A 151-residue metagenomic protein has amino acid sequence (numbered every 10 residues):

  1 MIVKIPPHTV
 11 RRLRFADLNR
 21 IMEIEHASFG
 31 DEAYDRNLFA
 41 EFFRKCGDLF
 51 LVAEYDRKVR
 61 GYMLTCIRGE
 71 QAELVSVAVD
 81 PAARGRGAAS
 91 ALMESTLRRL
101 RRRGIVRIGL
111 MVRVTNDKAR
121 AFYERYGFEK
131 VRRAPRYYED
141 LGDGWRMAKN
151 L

Functional and structural regions predicted by a protein language model:
V3-H8, R12-A82, M93-S95, R99-R103 (+3 more regions): Acetyl-CoA-dependent GNAT
R14, V106-G109, R113-R120, Y126 (+1 more regions): C-terminal "cap" of GNAT-fold acetyltransferases
D80-R86, V114-N116: Active-site acidic-Proline motif in GNAT/NAT acetyltransferases
E94, E124-R125: Alpha-helical segments that scaffold the active site and NAD(P)H-binding pocket of short-chain dehydrogenase/reductase
R98, R120-A121: Alpha-helical segments flanking ligand/cofactor-binding loops in enzyme cores
G127-V131: A SAM-dependent methyltransferase catalytic signature shared across enzymes that methylate proteins
